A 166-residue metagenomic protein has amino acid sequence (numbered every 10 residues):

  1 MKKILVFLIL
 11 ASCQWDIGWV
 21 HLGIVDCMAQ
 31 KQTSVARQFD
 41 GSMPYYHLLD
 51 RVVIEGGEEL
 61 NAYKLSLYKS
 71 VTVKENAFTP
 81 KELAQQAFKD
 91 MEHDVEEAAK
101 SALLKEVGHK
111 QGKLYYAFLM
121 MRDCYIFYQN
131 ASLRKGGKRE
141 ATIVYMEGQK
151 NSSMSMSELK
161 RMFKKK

Functional and structural regions predicted by a protein language model:
M1-R37: Bacterial Sec-dependent N-terminal signal peptides
L8, M91-V95, F163: Hydrophobic, Leu/Ile/Phe/Ala-enriched alpha-helical segments that form helix-helix packing faces
W19-I24, V73-A77, A131-R139: Intrinsically disordered, low-complexity coil segments
V25, K31-A84: Early exported N-terminus immediately downstream of N-terminal targeting peptides
K31-V35, H47-D50, V107-G108, A117-L119 (+2 more regions): A structural motif
D90-S157: Surface-exposed, polar helix/loop patches in the mature regions of secreted/periplasmic/lumenal proteins that form
M156-K166: A recognition module on extended beta-rich or small alphabeta surfaces enriched in W/G with H and D/E
